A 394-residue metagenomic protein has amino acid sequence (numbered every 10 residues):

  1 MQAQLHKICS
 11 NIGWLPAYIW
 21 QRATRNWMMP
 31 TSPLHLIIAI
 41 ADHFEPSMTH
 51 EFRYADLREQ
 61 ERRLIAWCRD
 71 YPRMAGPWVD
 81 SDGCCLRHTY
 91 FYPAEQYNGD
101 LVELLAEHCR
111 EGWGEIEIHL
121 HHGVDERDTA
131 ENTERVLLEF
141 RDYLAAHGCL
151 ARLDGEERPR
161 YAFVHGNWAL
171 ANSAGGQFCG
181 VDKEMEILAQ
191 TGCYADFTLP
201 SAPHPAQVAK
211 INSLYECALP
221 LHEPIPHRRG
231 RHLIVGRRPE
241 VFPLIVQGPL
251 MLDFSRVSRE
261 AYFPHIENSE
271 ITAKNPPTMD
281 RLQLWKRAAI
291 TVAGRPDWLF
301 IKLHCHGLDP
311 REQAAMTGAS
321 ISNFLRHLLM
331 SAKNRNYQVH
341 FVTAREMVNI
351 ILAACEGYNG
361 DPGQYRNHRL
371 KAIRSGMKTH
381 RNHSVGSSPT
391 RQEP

Functional and structural regions predicted by a protein language model:
M1-N26, C149-D297: Active-site-adjacent pocket scaffolds in enzyme catalytic domains
Q2-E111, P159-Y161, E186: Active-site beta->alpha N-cap acidic-glycine motif
M29-P33, P72-C84, G99-H119, L137 (+3 more regions): Acidic (Asp/Glu)-rich catalytic clusters
I37-A41, G83-T89, W113-E117, R160-A162 (+4 more regions): Structural preference for beta-strand elements that scaffold enzyme active sites
H43, H119, L188, T343: Conserved, mostly hydrophobic/aromatic
D56-A75, D100-V102, A130-H147, Q177-I187 (+3 more regions): Well-ordered, non-membrane alpha-helical segments in soluble/globular domains
R63-A66, T89-V102, G123-T133, A169-F178 (+4 more regions): Acidic-and-aromatic substrate-binding clefts and catalytic sites of carbohydrate-active enzymes
Q190, A195-I211, C217-L221, I225-L233 (+1 more regions): C-terminal domain-boundary segment and adjacent tail
